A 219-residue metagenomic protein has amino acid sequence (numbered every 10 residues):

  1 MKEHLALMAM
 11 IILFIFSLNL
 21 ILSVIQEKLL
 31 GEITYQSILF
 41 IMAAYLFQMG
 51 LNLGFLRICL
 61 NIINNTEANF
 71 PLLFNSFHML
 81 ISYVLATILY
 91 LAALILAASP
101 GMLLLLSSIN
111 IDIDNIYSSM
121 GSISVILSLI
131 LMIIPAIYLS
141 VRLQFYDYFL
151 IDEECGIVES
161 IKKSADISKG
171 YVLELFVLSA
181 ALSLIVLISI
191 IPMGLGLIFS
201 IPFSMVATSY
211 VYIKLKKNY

Functional and structural regions predicted by a protein language model:
M1-Y219: Hydrophobic alpha-helical membrane segments
